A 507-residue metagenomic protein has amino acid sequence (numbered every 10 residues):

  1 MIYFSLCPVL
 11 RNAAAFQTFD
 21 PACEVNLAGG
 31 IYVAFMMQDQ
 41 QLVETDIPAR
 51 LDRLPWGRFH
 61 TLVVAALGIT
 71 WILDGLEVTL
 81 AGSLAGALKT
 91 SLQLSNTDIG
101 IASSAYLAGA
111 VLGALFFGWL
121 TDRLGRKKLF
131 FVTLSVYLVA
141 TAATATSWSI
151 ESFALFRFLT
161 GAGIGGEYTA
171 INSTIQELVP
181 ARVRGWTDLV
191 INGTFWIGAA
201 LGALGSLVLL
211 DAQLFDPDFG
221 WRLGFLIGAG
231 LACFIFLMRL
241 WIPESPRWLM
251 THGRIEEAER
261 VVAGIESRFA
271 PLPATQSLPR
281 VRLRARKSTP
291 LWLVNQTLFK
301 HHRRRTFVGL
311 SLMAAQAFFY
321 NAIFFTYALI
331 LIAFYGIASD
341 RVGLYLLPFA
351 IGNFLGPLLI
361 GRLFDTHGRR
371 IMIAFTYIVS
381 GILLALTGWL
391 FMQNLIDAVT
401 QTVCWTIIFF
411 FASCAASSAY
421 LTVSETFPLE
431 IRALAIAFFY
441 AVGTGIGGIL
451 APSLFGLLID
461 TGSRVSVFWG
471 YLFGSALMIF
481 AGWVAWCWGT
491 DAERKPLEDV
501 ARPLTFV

Functional and structural regions predicted by a protein language model:
M1-F35: N-terminal amphipathic/basic-hydrophobic helices that include classical n-h-c signal peptides and signal-anchor
L6, N26-V507: Transmembrane-helix signature of 12-pass secondary carriers
